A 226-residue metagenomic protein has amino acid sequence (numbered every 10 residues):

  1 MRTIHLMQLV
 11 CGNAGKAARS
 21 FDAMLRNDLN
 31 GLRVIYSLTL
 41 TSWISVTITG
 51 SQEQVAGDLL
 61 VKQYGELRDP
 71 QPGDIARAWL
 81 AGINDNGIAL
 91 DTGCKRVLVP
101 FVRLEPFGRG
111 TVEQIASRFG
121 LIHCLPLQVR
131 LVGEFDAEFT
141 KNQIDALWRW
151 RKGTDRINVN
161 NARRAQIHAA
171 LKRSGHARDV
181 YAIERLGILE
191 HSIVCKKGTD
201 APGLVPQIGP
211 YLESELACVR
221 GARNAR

Functional and structural regions predicted by a protein language model:
M1-R226: Single-stranded RNA-binding regions, centering on S1/OB-family and related RNA-binding modules
